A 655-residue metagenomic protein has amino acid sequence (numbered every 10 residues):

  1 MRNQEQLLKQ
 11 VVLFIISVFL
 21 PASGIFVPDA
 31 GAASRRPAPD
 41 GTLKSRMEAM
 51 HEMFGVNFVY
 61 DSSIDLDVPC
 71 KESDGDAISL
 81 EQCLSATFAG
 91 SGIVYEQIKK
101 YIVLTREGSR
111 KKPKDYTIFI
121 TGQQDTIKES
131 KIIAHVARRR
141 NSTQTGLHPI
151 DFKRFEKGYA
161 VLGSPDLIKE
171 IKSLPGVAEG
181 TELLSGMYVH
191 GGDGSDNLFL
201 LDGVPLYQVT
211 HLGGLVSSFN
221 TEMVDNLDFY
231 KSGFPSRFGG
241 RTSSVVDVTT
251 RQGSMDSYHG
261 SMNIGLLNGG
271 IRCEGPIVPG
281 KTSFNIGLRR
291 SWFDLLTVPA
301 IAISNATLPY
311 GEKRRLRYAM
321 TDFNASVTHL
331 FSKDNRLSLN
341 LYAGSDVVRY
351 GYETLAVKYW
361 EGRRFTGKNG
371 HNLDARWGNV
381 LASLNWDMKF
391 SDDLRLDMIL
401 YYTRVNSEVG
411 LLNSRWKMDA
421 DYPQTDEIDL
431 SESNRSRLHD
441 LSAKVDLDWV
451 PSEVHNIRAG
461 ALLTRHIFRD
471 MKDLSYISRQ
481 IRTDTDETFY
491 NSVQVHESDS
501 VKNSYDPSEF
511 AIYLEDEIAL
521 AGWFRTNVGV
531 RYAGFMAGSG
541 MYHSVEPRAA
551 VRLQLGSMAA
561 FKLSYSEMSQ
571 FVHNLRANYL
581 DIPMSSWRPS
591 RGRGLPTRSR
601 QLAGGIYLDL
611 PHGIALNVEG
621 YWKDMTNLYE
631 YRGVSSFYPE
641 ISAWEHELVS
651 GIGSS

Functional and structural regions predicted by a protein language model:
F26, G31-P113, L147: N-terminal export/assembly leaders
M47, H51-F54, S91, T105-Y159 (+1 more regions): Short, acidic, small-residue-rich periplasmic hinge/interaction motif at the N-terminus of Gram-negative outer-membrane
K131-I133, R138-S195, L200-F234, R251: Periplasmic N-terminal accessory/gating domains of Gram-negative outer-membrane beta-barrel systems
A134, G260-I264, I286-W292, L339-S345 (+7 more regions): Transmembrane beta-barrel strands of outer-membrane/channel proteins
G214-S217, D225-P235, S244-G275, S283-R290 (+2 more regions): Short strand-turn segments of transmembrane beta-barrel domains in outer membranes, especially the first one or two
L267-R290, A306-G351, D374-L396, Y402 (+1 more regions): Transmembrane beta-barrel wall of Gram-negative outer-membrane proteins
R336-K389, R404-R437: Flexible loop and strand-edge segments within Gram-negative outer membrane beta-barrel domains
N406, S557-L602, W622-L648: Surface-exposed extracellular loop regions of Gram-negative outer-membrane beta-barrel proteins, predominantly
